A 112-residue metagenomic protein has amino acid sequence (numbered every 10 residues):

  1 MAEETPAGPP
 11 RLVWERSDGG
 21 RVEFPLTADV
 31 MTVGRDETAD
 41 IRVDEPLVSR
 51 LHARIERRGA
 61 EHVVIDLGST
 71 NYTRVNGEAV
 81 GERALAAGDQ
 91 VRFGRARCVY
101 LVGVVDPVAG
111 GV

Functional and structural regions predicted by a protein language model:
M1-P10, R95-V112: Regulatory inter-domain linker segments that are low-complexity and enriched for serine/threonine/proline
E15, G20-R95: Forkhead-associated
